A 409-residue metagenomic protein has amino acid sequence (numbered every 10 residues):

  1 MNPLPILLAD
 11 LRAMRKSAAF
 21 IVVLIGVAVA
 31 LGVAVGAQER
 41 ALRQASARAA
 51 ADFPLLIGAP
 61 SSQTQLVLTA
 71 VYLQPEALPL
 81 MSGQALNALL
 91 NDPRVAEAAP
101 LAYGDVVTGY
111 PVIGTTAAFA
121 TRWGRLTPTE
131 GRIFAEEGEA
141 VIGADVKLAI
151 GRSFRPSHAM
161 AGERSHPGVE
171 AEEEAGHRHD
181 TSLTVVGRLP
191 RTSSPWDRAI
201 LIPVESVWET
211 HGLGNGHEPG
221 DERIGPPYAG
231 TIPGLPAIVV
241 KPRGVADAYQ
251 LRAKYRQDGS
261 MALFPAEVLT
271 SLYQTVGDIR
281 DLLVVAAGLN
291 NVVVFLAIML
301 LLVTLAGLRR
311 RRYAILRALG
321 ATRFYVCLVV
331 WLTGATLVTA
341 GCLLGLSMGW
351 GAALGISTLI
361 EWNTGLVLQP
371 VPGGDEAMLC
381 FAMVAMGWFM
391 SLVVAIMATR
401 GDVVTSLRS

Functional and structural regions predicted by a protein language model:
M1-A13, R43, A47, P54 (+3 more regions): Feature of multi-pass inner-membrane transport and sensor proteins that recognizes transmembrane helices together
M1-V33, A266, W331: N-terminal Sec/SRP start-transfer signal
G32-P111, T121, E136, L251-K254: Hydrophobic, regular-secondary-structure patches
V106-A117, L126-E218: Hydrophobic secondary-structure segments that place a key small or acidic residue at a functional site
H177-S182, R188-R280: Mechanotransmission and gating elements of multispan inner-membrane complexes involved in transport and envelope
D281-L301: Internal alpha-helical transmembrane segments of multipass membrane proteins, especially hydrophobic lipid-embedded
N290-V293, V303-L305, R310-I356, A382 (+2 more regions): Transmembrane alpha-helical interface segments in multi-pass membrane proteins
A340-A382, L392-T405: Short helix-loop junctions at transmembrane helix boundaries
